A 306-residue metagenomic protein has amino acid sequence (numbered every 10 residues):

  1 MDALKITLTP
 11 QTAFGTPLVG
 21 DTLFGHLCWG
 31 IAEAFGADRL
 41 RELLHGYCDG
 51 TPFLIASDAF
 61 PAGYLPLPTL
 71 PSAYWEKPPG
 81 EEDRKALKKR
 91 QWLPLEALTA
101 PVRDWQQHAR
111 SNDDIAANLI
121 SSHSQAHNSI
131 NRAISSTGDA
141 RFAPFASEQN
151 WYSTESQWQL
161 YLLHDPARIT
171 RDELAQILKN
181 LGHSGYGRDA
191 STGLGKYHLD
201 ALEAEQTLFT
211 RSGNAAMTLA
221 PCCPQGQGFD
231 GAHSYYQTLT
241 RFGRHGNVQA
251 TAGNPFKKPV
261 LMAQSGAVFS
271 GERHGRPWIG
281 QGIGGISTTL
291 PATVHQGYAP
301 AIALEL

Functional and structural regions predicted by a protein language model:
M1-L306: Conserved active-site/ligand-binding neighborhood in enzyme cores
